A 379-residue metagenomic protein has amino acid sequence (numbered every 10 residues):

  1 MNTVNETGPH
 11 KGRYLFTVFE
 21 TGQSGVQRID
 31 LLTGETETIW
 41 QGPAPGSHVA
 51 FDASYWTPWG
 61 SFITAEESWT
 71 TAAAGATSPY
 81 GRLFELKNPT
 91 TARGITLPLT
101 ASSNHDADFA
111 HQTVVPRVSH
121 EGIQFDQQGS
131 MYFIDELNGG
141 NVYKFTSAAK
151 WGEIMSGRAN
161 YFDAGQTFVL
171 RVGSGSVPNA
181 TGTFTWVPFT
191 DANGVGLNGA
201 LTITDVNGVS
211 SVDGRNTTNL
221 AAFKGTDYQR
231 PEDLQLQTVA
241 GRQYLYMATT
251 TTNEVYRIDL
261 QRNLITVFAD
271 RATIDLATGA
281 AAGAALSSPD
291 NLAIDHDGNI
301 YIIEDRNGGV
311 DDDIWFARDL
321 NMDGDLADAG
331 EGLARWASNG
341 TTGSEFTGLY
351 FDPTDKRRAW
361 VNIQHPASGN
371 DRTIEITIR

Functional and structural regions predicted by a protein language model:
M1-R379: Sequence/structural signature of beta-propeller domains
